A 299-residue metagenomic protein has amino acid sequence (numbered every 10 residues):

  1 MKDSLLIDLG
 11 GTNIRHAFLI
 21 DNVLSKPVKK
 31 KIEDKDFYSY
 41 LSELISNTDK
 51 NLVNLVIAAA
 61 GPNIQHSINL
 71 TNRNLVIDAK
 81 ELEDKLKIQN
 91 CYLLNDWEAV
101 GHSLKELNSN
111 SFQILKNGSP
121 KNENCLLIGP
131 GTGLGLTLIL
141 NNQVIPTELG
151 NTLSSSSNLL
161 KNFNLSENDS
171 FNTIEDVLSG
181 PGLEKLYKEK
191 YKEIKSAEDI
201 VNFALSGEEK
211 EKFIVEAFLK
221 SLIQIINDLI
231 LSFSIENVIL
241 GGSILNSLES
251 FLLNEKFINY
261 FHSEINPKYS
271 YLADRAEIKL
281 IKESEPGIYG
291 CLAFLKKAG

Functional and structural regions predicted by a protein language model:
M1-N51, L138, F163-G299: ATP-binding/phosphotransfer module of carbohydrate and carboxylate kinases, centering on a glycine-rich
S4-D8, N54-V56, Y92, C125-G129 (+1 more regions): Short glycine-aspartate micro-motif
D21, R73-V76, L107-L115, N141-T147 (+1 more regions): A glycine- and small-aliphatic-rich helix-loop capping segment at beta-alpha/alpha-beta transitions that lines
I32, N72-R73, Y92-A99, G118 (+2 more regions): Active-site nucleophile and cofactor-binding loops and adjacent substrate-binding regions of central metabolic enzymes
D49-L93, E98, H102-N110, N237 (+1 more regions): Short beta-strand-loop/turn "lid" adjacent to the catalytic site in phosphate-handling enzymes
V100-S103, L134-L138, K185: Short, well-ordered, mixed-charge alpha-helical segments that flank or form enzyme active sites
H102-N124: A gly/proline- and charged-residue-enriched helix-loop-helix capping module
N117, K121-L178: Glycine-rich phosphate-binding loop of actin/hexokinase-like ATP-binding domains
